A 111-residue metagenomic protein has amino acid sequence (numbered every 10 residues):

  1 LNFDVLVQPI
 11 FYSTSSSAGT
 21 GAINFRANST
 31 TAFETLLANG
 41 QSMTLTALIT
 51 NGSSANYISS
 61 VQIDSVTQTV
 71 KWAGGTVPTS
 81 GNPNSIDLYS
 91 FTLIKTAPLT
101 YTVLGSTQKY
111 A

Functional and structural regions predicted by a protein language model:
L1-Y12: Predominantly extracellular/luminal regions of secreted and cell-surface proteins, especially disulfide-bonded
S16-A111: Acidic, glycine/polar-enriched metal-coordinating patches/loops that mediate binding to polyanionic ligands
